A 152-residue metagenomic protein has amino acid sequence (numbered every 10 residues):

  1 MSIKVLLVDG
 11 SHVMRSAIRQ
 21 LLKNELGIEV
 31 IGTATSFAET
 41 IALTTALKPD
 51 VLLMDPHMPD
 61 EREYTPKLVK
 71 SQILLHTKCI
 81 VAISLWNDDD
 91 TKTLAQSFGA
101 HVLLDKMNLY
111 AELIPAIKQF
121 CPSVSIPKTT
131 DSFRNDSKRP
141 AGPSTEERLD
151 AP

Functional and structural regions predicted by a protein language model:
S2-V13, I18, L22, L52: Conserved acidic segment of CheY-like receiver
L26-I31: A generic structural motif
T33-V51, P59: Acidic, metal-coordinating helix/loop segments flanking the phosphotransfer/catalytic sites of two-component signaling
T45-L47, K70-K78, F98: Conserved phosphotransfer cores of two-component systems
L53-S71: Conserved phosphotransfer microenvironments
Y64, W86-L104, N108, P115: Alpha4 helix (beta4-alpha4-beta5 surface) of REC/receiver domains from two-component response regulators
A82-I83: Hydrophobic/aromatic residues positioned on beta-strands within the core alpha/beta folds
E112-I117, V124-P152: CheY-like receiver
